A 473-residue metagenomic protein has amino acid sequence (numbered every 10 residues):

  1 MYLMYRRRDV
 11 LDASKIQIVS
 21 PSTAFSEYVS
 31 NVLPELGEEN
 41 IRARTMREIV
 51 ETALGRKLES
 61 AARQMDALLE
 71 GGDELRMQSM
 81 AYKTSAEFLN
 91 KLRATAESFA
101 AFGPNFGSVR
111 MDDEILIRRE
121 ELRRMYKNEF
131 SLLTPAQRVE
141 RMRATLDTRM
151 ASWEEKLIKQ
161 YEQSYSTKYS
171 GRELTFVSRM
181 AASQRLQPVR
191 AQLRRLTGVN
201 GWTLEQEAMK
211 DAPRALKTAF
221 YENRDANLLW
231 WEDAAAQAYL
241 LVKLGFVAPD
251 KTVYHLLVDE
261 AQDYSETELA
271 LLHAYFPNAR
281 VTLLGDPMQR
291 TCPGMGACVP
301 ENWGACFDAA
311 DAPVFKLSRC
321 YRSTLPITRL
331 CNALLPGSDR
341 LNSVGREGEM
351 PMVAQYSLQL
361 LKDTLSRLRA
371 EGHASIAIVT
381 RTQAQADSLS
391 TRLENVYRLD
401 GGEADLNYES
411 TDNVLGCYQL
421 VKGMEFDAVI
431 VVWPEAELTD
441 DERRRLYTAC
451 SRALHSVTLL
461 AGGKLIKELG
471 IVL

Functional and structural regions predicted by a protein language model:
M1: Walker A/P-loop
M4-L257, D263-L271, A279-R280, A312: Alpha-helical nucleic-acid-binding subdomain of P-loop helicases immediately C-terminal to the Walker A/P-loop
D9, S14, T23, N31 (+6 more regions): Conserved helicase motor core of SF1/SF2 NTP-dependent helicases
